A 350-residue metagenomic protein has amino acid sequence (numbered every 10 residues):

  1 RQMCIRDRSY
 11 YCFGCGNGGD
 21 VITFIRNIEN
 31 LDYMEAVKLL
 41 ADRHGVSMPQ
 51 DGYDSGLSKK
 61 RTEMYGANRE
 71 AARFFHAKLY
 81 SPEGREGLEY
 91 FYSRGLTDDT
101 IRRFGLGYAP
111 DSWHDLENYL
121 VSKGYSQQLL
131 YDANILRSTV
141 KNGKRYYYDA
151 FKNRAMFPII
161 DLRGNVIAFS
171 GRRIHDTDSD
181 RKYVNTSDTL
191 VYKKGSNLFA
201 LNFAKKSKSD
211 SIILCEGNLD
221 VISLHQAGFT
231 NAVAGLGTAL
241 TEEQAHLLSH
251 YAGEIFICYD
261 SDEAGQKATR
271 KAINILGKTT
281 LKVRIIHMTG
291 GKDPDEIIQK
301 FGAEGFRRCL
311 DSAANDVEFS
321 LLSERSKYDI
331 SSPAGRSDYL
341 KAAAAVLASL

Functional and structural regions predicted by a protein language model:
R1-I5: Short, small-residue-biased leader/transition segments that mark boundaries at the very start of proteins
R6-E35: Short Cys/His-based metal-binding microdomains
N27-H44, N153-R173, E296-K300, F306-R308: Structured, non-catalytic alpha/beta "coupling" segments that mediate domain-domain communication and provide generic
E35-E86: Conserved active-site segments centered on acidic
D54-Y65, S81-R85, L106-W113, A150-K152 (+2 more regions): Conserved phosphate/pyrophosphate-binding and hydrolysis machinery centered on Walker-type P-loop NTPases, extending
L57-R73, S112-Y251, I255, A268-T269: Phosphate-handling DNA/RNA-contact segment within nucleic-acid enzymes
L219, L240, Y259-T269, H287 (+1 more regions): Acidic, metal-coordinating catalytic cores used for nucleic-acid/nucleotide bond scission and strand-transfer chemistry
K282-L350: C-terminal or mid-to-C-terminal helical accessory/interaction module adjacent to the motor/catalytic core
